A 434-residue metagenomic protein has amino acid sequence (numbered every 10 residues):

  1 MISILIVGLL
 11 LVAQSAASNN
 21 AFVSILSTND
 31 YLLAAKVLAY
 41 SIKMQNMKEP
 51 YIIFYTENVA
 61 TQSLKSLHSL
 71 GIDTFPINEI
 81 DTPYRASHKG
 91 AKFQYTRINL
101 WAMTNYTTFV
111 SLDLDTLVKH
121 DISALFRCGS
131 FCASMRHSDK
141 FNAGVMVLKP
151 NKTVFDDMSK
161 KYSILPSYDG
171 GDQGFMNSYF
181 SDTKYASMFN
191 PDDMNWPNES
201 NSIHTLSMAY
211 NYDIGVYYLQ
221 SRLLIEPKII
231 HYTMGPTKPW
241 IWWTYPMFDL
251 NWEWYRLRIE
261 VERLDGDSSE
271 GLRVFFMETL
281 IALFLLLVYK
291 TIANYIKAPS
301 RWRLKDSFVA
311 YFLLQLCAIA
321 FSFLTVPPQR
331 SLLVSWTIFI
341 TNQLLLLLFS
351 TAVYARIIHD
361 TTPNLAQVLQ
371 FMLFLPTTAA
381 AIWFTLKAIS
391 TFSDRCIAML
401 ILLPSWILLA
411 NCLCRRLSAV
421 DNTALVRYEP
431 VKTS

Functional and structural regions predicted by a protein language model:
I2-P83, F284, V288-S434: N-terminal anchoring/stem segment of glycosyltransferases
S18, S63, L70, R97 (+5 more regions): Residues that flank catalytic or metal-binding motifs in active/ligand-binding sites
L26, Y55, N78, G129 (+4 more regions): Residues at the C-termini of beta-strands that transition into short coil/loop
Y31-L38, R97, D172-F175: Alpha-helical interaction elements in eukaryotic regulators
G71-R85, F93-D156: GT-A fold catalytic core of metal-dependent nucleotide-sugar glycosyltransferases, centered on the diacidic
S87-K92, S167: A charged, well-structured terminal subsegment
F141, K152-L286, N342-F349, R356 (+5 more regions): Catalytic core and acceptor-binding pocket of nucleotide-sugar-dependent glycosyltransferases
